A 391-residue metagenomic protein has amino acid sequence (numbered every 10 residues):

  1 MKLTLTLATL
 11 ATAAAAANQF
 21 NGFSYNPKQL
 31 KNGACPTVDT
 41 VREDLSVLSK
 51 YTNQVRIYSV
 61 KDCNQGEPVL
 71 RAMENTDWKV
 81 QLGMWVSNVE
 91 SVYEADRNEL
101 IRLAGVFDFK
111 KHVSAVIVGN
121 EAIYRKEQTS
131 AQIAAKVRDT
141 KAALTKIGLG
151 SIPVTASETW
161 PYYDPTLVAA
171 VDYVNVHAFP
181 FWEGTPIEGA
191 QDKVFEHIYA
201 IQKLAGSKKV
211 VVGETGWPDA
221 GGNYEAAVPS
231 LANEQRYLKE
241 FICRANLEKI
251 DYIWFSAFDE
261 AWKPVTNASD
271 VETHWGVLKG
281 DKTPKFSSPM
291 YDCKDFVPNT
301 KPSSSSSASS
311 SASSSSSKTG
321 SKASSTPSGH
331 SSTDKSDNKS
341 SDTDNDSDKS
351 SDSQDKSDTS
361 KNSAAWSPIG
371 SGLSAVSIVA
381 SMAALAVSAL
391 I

Functional and structural regions predicted by a protein language model:
F20-L103: N-terminal carbohydrate-binding/catalytic regions of secreted carbohydrate-active enzymes
V55, V116, V174, V212-E214 (+1 more regions): Conserved, mostly hydrophobic/aromatic
T76, S114, N120, E158-I198 (+1 more regions): Aromatic- and acid-rich polysaccharide-binding/catalytic face of secreted or lumenal carbohydrate-active enzymes
V106-T129, S157: Active-site groove signature of glycoside hydrolases
T145-Y162, K208-T215, D251-W262: Aromatic-lined carbohydrate-recognition surfaces of secreted/lumenal glycan-active proteins
P218-G221, E225-V297: Substrate-binding cleft of secreted/luminal carbohydrate-active enzymes
D295-A364: C-terminal low-complexity, Ser/Thr- and acidic/Pro-rich disordered "stalk" regions positioned immediately N-terminal
N362-I391: Cleavable C-terminal sorting propeptides in eukaryotic secreted/cell-surface proteins
